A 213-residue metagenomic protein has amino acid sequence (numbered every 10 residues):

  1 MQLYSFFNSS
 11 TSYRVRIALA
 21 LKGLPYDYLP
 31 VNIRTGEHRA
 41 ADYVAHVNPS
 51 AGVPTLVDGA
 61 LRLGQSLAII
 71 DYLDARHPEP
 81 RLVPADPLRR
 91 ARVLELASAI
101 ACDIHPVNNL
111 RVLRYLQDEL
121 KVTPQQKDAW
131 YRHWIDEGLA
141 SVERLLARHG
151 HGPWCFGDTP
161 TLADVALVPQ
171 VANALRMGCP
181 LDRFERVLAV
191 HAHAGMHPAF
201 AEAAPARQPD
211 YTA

Functional and structural regions predicted by a protein language model:
M1-Q126: GST-like domain detector, emphasizing the conserved glutathione-binding G-site in the N-terminal thioredoxin-like
I33-R34, A189, P209-D210: Positions that flank functional sites
E37-R39, H193, A213: Short Asp/Glu-rich motifs
A68, Y72, R92-E95, A99 (+4 more regions): Non-catalytic alpha-helical scaffold/packing segments enriched in small hydrophobic residues
C102-M196: GST-like fold's C-terminal all-alpha helical module
Q117, Q208-A213: Carbohydrate-binding/catalytic loop surfaces
